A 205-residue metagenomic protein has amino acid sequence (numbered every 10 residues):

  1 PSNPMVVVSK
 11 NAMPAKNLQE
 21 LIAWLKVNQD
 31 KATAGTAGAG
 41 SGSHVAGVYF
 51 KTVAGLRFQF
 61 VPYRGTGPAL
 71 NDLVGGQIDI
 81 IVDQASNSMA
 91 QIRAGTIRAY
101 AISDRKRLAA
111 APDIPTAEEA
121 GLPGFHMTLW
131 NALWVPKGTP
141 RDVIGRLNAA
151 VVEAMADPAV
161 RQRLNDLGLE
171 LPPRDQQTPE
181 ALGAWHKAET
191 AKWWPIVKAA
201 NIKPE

Functional and structural regions predicted by a protein language model:
P1-M5, A101-V135, L167, R174-D175: Periplasmic-binding protein-like
P1-P68, A117, W130-R163: Hinge/capping helix and adjacent helix->loop/strand transition within the periplasmic-binding protein
N11, Q84-S86, D104-R105, K137: Short secondary-structure boundary segments
N17, P62, G76-Q77, Q84 (+5 more regions): Conserved functional loop/turn residues at catalytic and ligand-binding sites
L25, Y49, V53, G67-Q77 (+3 more regions): Short helices/loops that flank or line small-molecule/ion binding pockets
T33, D79-D83, R98-A101, W194: Paired acidic/hydrophobic, glycine-rich loop segments that form the ligand-binding mouth/hinge of periplasmic-binding
Y63, V82-D83, I102, R174: Short beta-strand and adjacent tight-turn residues that come in two discontinuous sequence segments and form the edges
R93, E119, R141-E205: An extracytoplasmic/periplasmic, membrane-proximal ligand-sensing/linker region
